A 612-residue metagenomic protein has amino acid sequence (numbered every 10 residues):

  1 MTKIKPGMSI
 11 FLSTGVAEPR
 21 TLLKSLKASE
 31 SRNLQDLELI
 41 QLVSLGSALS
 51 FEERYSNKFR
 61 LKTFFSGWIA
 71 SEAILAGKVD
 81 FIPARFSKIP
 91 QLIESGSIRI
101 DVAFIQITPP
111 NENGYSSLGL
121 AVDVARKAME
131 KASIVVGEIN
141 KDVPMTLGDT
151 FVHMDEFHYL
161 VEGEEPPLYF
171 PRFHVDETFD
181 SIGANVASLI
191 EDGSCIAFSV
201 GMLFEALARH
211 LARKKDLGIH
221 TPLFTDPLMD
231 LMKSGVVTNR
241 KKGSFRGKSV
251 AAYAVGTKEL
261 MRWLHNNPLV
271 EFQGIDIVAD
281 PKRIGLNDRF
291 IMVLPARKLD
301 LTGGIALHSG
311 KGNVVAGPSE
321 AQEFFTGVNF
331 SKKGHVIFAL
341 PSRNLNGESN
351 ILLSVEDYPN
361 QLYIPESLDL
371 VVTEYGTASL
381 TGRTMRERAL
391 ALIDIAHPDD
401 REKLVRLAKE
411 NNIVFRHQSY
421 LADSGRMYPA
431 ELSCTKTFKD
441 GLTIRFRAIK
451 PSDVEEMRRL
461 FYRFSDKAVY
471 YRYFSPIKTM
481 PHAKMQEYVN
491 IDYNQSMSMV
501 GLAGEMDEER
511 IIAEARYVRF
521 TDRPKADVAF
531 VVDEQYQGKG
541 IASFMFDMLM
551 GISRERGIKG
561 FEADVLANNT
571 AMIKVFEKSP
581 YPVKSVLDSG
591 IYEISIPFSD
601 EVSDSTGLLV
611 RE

Functional and structural regions predicted by a protein language model:
M1-A422: Conserved alpha/beta enzyme-core scaffold
M427-E612: Long, contiguous binding/interaction regions
